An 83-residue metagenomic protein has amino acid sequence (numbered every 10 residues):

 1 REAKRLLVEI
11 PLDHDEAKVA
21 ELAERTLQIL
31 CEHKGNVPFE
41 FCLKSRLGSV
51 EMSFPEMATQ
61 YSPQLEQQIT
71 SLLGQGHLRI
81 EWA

Functional and structural regions predicted by a protein language model:
R1-A83: Primarily single-stranded nucleic-acid-binding OB-fold modules
